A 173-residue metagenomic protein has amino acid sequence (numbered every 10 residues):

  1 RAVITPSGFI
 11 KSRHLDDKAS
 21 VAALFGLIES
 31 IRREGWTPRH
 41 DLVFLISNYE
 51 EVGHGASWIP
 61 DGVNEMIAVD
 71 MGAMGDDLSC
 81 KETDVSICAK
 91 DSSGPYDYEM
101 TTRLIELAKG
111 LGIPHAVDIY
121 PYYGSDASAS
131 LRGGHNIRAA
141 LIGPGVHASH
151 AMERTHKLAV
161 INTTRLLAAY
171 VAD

Functional and structural regions predicted by a protein language model:
A2, L42-G53, G72-A73, V146-A148: Acidic, glycine-rich active-site loops and adjacent beta-strand->loop/helix elements that engage anionic groups
P6-E51, L166-A168: Alpha-helical metal-binding/catalytic segments enriched in His/Glu/Asp
L15-D16, E34-P38, S57-D61, S79 (+1 more regions): Solvent-exposed alpha-helices and their adjacent loops that cap or buttress functional pockets in soluble metabolic
A22, L42-V43, N64-I67, P114-A116 (+1 more regions): Structural motif
Y49-A56, G124-S128: Glycine-rich, charged/polar anion/phosphate-binding loops that engage phosphate groups from diverse ligands
S57-L78, L141: A glycine-rich helix N-cap at a beta->alpha junction
V85-D173: Active-site-adjacent substrate-binding region of metalloamidase/peptidase-like peptide-processing proteins
